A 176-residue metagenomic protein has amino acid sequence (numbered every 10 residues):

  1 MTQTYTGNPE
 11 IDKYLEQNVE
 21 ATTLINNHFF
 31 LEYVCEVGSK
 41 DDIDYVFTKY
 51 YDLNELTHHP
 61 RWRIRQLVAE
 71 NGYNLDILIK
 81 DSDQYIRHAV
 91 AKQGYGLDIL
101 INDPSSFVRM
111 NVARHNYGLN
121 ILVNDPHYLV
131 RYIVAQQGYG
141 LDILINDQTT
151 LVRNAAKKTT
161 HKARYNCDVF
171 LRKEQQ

Functional and structural regions predicted by a protein language model:
M1-Q176: Alpha-helical scaffold segments
